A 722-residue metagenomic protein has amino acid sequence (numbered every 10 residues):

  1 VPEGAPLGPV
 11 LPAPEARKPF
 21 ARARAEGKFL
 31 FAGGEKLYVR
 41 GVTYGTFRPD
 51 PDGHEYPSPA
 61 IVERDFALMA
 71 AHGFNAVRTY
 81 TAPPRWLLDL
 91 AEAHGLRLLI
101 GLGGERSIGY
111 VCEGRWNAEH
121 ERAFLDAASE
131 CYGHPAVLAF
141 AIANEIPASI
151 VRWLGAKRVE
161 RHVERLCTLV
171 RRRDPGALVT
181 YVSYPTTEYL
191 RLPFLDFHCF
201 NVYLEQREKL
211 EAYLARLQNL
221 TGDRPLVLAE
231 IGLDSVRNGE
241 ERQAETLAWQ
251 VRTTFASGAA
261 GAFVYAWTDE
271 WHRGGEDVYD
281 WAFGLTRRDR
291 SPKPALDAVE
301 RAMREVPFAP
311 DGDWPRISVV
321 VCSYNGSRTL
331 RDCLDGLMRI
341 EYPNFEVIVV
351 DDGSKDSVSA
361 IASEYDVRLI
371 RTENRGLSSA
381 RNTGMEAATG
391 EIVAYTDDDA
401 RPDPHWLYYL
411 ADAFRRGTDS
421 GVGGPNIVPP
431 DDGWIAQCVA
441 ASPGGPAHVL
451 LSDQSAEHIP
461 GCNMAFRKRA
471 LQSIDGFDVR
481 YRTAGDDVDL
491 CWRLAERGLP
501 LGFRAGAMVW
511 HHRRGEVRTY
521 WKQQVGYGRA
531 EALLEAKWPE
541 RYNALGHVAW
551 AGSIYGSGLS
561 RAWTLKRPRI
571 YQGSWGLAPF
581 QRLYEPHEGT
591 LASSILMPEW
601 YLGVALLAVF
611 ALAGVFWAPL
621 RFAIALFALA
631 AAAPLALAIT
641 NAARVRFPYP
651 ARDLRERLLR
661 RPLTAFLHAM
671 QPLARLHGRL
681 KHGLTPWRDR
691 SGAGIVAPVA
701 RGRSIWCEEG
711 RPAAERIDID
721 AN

Functional and structural regions predicted by a protein language model:
G4, Y265-D313: Aromatic-rich peripheral "rim/lid" segments of glycoside hydrolase catalytic domains that contact and position glycan
F29-L195, G274: Active-site mouth of glycoside hydrolases
V151-R152, K157-S257, G284-T286: Extracellular glycoside hydrolase catalytic/binding regions
D335-N344: Short, acidic, metal-binding catalytic loop of nucleotide-sugar glycosyltransferases
G336, D351-S359, A400: A conserved acidic beta->alpha catalytic loop
V393: Short aromatic/hydrophobic "clamp" motif used to bind/position activated sugar donors
H405-A436, P500, H512: Conserved donor NDP-sugar-binding/catalytic core segment of glycosyltransferases
G424-P425, V439-E457, Q472: Short, flexible, basic/aromatic active-site loop/helix in glycosyltransferases
